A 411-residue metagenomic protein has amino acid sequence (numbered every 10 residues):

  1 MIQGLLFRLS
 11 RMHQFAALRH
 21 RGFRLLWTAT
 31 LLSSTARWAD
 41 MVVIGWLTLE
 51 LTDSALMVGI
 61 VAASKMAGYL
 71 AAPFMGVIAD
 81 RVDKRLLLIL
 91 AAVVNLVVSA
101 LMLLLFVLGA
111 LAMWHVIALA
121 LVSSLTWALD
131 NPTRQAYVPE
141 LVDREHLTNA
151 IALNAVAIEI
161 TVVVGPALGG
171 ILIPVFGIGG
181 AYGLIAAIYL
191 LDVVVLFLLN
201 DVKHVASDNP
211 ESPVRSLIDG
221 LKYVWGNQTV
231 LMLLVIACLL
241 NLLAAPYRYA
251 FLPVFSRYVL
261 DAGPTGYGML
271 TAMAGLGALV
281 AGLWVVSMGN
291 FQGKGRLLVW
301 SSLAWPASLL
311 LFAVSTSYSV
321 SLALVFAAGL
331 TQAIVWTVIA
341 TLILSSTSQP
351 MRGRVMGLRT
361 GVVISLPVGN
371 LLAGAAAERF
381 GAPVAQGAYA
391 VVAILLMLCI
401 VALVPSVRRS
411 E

Functional and structural regions predicted by a protein language model:
M1-A16, V404-E411: Intrinsic disorder in cytosolic terminal tails and internal cytosolic loops of multi-pass membrane transporters
I2-L6, F197-K222: Flexible cytoplasmic inter-helical loops of multi-pass small-molecule transporters
R8-A67, K222-A274: Helix-loop boundary and gating motifs at the non-cytosolic
G22-M41, S64-A79, D83-V98, H115-I173 (+7 more regions): Substrate-agnostic recognition of the 12-TM MFS/MFS-like secondary transporter fold
V43, L47, L101-L105, L168 (+6 more regions): Residue-level signal for alpha-helical transmembrane segments in multi-pass membrane proteins
L49-V61, A100-L125, D143-E145, N149 (+4 more regions): Membrane-interface helix-capping segments at transmembrane helix termini in multi-pass transporters
F74, R81, R85-V97, L101 (+5 more regions): C-terminal transmembrane bundle of multi-pass solute transporters/carriers
M113-S124, N149-V205, L270-A272, L276 (+1 more regions): Hydrophobic alpha-helical transmembrane segments
